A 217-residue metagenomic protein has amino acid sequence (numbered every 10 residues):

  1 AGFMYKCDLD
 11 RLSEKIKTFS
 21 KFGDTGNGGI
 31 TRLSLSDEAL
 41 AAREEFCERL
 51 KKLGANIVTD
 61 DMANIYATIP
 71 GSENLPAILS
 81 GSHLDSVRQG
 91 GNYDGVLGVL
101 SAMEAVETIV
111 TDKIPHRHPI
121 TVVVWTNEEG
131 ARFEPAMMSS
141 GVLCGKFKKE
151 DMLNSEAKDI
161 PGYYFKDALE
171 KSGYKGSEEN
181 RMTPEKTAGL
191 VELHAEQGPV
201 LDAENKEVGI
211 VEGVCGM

Functional and structural regions predicted by a protein language model:
F3-S36: N-terminal capping segment at the start of a domain
D8-T18, E38, A42-F46, A105 (+6 more regions): General structural feature for long, well-ordered alpha-helical segments within catalytic domains of soluble enzymes
E14-D24, A42, P70, N74-I78: N-terminal glycine-rich anion-binding loops that anchor highly charged ligand groups
T25-I69: A non-catalytic alpha/beta surface segment that caps or lines the substrate-entry region of metallo-dependent hydrolase
R49, L53, I65-L97, A102: Catalytic-core environment of secreted peptidases
E73-I78, P115-I120, E185-A188, M217: Short coil/turn connectors at secondary-structure junctions
S80, G90-E128, L193: Alpha-helical metal-binding/catalytic segments enriched in His/Glu/Asp
D85, N127-E128, E134-M217: Midchain, well-structured core segments that form catalytic/ion-binding scaffolds
